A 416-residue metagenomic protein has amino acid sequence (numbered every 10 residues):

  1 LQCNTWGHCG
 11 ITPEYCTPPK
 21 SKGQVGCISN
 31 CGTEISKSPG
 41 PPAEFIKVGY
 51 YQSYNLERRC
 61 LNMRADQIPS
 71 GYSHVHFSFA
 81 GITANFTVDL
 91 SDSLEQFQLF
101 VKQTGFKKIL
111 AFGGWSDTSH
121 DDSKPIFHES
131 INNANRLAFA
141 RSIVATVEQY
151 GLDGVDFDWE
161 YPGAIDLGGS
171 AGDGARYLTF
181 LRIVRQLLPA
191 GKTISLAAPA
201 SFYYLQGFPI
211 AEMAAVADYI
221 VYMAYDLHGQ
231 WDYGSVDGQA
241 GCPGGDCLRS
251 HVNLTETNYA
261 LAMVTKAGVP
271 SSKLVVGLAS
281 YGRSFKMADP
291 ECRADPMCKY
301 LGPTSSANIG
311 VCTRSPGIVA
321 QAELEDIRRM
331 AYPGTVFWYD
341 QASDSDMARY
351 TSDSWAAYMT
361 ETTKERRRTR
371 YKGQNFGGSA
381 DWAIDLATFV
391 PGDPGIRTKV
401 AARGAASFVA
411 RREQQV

Functional and structural regions predicted by a protein language model:
L1-K22: Extracellular, cysteine-rich, disulfide-stabilized repeat modules with beta-strand cores
T17-V147, D237, P394-Q414: Glycan-recognition patch characteristic of GH18 chitinases/ENGases and related GlcNAc/peptidoglycan-binding proteins
Q24-P39, T118, D122, W231 (+3 more regions): Glycan-binding loop/region signatures in secreted carbohydrate-active enzymes
A43-F45, G71-S73, T104-K108, G151-D153 (+4 more regions): Short, well-ordered coil/turn segments that N-cap beta-strands
S53-E57, F79-A84, G114-S119, G154 (+6 more regions): Solvent-exposed loop/turn segments at secondary-structure junctions within structured extracellular/periplasmic domains
S70, H74, E95, L137 (+9 more regions): Solvent-exposed, polar/charged alpha-helical surfaces in well-ordered, non-transmembrane soluble domains, broadly
V75, L110, F157, V184 (+4 more regions): Conserved, mostly hydrophobic/aromatic
A84-D92, P162-A322: Substrate-binding surface in catalytic domains of secreted glycosidases
